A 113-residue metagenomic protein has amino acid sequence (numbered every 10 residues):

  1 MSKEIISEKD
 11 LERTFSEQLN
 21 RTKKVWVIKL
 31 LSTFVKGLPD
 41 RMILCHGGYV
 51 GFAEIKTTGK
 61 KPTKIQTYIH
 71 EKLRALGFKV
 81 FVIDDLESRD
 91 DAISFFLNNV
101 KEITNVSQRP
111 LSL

Functional and structural regions predicted by a protein language model:
M1-L113: Catalytic phosphate/metal-binding cores of nucleic-acid and nucleotide-processing enzymes, i.e., regions that mediate
